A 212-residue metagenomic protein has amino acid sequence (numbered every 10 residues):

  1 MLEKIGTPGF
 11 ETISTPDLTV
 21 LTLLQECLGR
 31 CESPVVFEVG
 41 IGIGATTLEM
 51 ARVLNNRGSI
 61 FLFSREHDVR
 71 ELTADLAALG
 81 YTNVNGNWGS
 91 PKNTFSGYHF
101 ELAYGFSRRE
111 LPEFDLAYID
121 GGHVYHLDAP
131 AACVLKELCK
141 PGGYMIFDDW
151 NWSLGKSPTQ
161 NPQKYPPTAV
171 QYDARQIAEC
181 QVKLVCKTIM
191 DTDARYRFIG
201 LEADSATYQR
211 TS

Functional and structural regions predicted by a protein language model:
M1-Y118, G122-S212: A short alpha-helical cap/connector motif
